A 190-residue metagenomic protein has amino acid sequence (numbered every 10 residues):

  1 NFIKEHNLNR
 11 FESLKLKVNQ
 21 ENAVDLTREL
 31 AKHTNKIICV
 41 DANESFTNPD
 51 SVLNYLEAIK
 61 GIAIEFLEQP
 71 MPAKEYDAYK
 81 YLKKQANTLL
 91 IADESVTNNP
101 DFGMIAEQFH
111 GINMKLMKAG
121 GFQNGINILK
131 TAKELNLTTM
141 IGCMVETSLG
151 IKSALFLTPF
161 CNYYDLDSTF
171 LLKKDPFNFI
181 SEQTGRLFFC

Functional and structural regions predicted by a protein language model:
N1, E12-L16, I38-A42, L67-E68 (+4 more regions): Hydrophobic faces of well-ordered beta-strands that scaffold small-molecule active sites in alpha/beta enzyme cores
N1-A86: Metal-dependent enolase-superfamily TIM-barrel catalytic cores that perform enediolate-based chemistry
N48-I59, N98-F109, G120, I128 (+1 more regions): Catalytic cores of alpha/beta
P70-E75, A92-P100, K118-N124: A general structural motif
P72, S95, K115-A119, C143-V145 (+1 more regions): Active-site PLP-lysine loop of aminotransferase-like
K84, K133, T158: Anion (oxyanion) recognition and catalysis
I126-N127, T131-C143: C-terminal EAL-domain catalytic cores of bacterial cyclic di-GMP phosphodiesterases
G142-C190: Flexible C-terminal active-site loop/helix
